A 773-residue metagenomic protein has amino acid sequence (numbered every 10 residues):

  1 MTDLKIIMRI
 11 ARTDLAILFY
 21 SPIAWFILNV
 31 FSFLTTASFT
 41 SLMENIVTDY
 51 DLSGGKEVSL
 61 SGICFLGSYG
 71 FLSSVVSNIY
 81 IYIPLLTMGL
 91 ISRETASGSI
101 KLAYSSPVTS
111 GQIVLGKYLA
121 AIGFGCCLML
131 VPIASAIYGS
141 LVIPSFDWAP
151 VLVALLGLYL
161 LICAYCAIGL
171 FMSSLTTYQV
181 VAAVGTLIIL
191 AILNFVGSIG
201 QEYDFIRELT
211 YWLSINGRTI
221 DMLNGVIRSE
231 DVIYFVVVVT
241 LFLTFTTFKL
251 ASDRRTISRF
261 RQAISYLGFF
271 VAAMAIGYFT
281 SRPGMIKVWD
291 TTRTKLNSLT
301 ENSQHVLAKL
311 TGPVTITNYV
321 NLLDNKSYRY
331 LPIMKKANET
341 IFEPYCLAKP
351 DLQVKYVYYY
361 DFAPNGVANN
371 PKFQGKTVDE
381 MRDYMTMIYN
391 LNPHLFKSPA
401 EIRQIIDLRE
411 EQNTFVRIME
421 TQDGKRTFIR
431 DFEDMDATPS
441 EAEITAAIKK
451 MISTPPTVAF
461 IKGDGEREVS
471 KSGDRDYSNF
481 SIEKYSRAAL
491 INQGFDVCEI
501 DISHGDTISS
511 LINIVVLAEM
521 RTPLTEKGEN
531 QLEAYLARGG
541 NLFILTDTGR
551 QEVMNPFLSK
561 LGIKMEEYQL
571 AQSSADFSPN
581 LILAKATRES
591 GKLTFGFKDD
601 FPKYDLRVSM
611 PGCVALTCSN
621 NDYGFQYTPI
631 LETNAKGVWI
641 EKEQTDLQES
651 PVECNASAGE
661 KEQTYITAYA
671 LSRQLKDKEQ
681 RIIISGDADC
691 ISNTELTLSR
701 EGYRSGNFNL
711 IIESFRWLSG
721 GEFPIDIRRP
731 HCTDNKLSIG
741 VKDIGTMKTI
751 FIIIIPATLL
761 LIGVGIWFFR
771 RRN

Functional and structural regions predicted by a protein language model:
P22, I83, T109-Y138, C163: Selective transmembrane-helix segments that form parts of the transport pathway or gating/packing helices in multipass
P22-T48, S74-I83, I189-I192: Hydrophobic alpha-helical transmembrane segments of multi-pass membrane transport/permease proteins
L42-L66, L175, A182-R255, I630 (+1 more regions): Terminal transmembrane helical anchor/hairpin motif
Y69-R93, L128: Long, hydrophobic alpha-helical segments
L152-Y178, L241-L243: Hydrophobic alpha-helical transmembrane segments of polytopic membrane proteins
T256-G284, D290-K309, T315, E441-T457 (+3 more regions): Extracellular ligand-binding/catalytic regions of CAZymes and related secreted enzymes and adhesion modules
R282-G424, F428-A447, P455, I461-T507 (+2 more regions): Juxtamembrane extramembrane loops of integral membrane proteins
Y477-F723: Acidic, S/T/G-rich, low-cysteine, solvent-exposed domains in lumenal/extracellular/periplasmic regions of secretory
